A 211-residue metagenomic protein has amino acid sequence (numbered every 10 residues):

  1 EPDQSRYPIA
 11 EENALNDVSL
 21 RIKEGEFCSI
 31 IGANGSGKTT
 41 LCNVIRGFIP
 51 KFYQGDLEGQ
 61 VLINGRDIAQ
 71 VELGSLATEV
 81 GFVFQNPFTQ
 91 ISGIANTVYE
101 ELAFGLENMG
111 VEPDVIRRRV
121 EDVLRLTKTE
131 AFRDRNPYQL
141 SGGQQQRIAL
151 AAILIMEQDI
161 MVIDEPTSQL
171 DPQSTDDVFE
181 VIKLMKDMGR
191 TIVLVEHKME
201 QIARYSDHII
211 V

Functional and structural regions predicted by a protein language model:
I31-A33: The feature captures the beta-strand-to-loop junction immediately N-terminal to the Walker
Q54-R66: Conserved ABC transporter NBD signature motif
E107, D114-F132: Conserved ABC ATPase "signature" region
N136-L140, Q144: Conserved ABC ATPase signature
M161-D164: Catalytic Walker B motif of ABC-type/P-loop ATPase nucleotide-binding domains
E196-H197: H-loop/switch region of ABC-family ATPase nucleotide-binding domains
